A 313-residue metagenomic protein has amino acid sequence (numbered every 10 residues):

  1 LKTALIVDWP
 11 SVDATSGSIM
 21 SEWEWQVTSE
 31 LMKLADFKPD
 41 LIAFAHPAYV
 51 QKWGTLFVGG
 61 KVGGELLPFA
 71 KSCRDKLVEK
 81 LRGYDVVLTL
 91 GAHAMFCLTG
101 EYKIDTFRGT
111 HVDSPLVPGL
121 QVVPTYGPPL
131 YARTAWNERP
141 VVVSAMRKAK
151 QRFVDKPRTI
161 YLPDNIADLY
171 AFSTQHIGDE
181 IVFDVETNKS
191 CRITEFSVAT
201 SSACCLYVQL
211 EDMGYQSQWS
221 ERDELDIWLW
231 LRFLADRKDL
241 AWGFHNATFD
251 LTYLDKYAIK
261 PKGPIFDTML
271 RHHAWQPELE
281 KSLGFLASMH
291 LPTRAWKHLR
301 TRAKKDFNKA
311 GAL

Functional and structural regions predicted by a protein language model:
L1, K80-G83, T174-I177, F233-D239: Flexible, charged surface loops at secondary-structure boundaries
L1-V154: A polyanion-binding, active-site-adjacent surface
L5-V7, T125, I181-D184, I265-F266: Short hydrophobic beta-strand that contains or immediately precedes a catalytic carboxylate
T28, D184, F196: Conserved hydrophobic/aromatic pocket- or pore-lining residues that grip, position, or stack substrates in active sites
R74-V78, Y170-T174, W228-R232: Short hydrophobic/charged patches on amphipathic alpha-helices used for structural packing and interfaces
Y84-A92, V182, D239-A247: Acidic beta-strand-to-loop metal/phosphate-binding motif
L120-V123, P128-Y131, F153-D164, C191-T194 (+1 more regions): Active-site-proximal helix-loop-helix substrate-binding element of RNase H-like nuclease domains
P140-V185, K189, E211, E224-I227: N-terminal accessory regions of nucleic-acid-interacting proteins
